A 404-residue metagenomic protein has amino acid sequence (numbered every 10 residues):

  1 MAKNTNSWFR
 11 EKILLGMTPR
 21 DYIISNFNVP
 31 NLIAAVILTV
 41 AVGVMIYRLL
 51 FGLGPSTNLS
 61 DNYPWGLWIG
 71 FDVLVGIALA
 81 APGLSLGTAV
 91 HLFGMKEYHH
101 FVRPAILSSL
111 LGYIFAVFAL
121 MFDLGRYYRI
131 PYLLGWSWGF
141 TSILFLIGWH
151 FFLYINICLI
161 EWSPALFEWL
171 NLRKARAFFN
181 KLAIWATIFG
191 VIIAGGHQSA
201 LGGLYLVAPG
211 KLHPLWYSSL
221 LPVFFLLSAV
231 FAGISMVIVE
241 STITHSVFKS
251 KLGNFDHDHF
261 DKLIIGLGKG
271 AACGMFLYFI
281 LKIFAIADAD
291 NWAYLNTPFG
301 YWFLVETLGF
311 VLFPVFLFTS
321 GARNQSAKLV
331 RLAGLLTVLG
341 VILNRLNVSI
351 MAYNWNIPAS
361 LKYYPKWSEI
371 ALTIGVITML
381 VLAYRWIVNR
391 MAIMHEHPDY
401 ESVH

Functional and structural regions predicted by a protein language model:
M1-I37, P55-S60, G135-W138, K249-D258 (+3 more regions): Extramembrane terminal tails and long inter-domain/linker segments of multi-pass membrane proteins
R20, I24, A35-A41, M95-E97 (+3 more regions): Long, contiguous internal "core" modules enriched in hydrophobic/ aromatic residues
A34-P55, F118-F122, I193-L204, Y384-V388: Alpha-helical transmembrane segments of multi-pass membrane proteins
I46-Y63, L92-M95, I243: Membrane-interface helix-loop junction between the first two transmembrane segments
Y63-Y128, L146: Membrane helical hairpin/interfacial module
I77-S85, T307-P314, V376-L380: Hydrophobic alpha-helical transmembrane segments
K211-P214, D290-N296, R323-V330, S349-W367: Extracellular/periplasmic helix-loop-helix junctions in multi-pass membrane proteins
L329-G340: Central hydrophobic cores of alpha-helical transmembrane segments in multi-pass integral membrane proteins
